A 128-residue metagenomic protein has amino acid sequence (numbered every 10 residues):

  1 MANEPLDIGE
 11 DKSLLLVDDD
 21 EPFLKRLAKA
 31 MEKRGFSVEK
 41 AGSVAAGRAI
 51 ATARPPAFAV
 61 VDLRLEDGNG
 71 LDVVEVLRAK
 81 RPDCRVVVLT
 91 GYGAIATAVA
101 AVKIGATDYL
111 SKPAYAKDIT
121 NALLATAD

Functional and structural regions predicted by a protein language model:
M1-L15: Non-catalytic signal-transmission and effector/linker regions of two-component phosphorelay proteins
D18, D62, T90: Active-site residues of response regulator receiver
L24, E66, A94: The feature encodes the CheY-like receiver
G42-S43, N69-D72, T90: Acidic catalytic/metal-coordinating carboxylates
A49, L71-D83, A100: Short amphipathic alpha-helix used as the core "switch/output" element in two-component signaling
R54-V60, L65, V87: Active-site beta3 strand of CheY-like receiver
A94-A96, L110-L124: C-terminal output helix
